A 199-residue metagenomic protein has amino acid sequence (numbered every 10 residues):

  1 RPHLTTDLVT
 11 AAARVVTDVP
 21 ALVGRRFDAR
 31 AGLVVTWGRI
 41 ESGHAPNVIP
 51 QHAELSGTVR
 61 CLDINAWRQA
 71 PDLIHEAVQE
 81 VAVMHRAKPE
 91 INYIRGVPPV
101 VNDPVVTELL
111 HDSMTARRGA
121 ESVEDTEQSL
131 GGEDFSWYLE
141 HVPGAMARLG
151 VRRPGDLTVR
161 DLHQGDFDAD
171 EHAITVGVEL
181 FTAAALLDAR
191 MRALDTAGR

Functional and structural regions predicted by a protein language model:
R1-N102, S129-L130: Midchain, well-structured core segments that form catalytic/ion-binding scaffolds
T6, P104, H172-T175: Soluble non-cytosolic domains of exported or imported proteins
T10, T17-G24, N92, G96-V151: Active-site-adjacent substrate-binding region of metalloamidase/peptidase-like peptide-processing proteins
A11, A21-R25, L73-E76, V151-R199: His/Asp/Glu-rich mid-to-C-terminal helical/loop segments that flank catalytic regions of hydrolases
V35, G43-H44, N92-R95, D125 (+3 more regions): Residue-level signal for pocket-adjacent positions within structured domains
V48-H52, V142, L162: Short, solvent-exposed loop/turn segments at the edges of secondary structure
